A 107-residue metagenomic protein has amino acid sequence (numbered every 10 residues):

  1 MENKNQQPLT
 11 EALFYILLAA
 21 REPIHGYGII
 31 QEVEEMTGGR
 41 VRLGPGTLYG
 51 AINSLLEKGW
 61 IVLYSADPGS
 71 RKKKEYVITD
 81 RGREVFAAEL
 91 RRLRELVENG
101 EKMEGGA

Functional and structural regions predicted by a protein language model:
M1-L9, E89, E98-N99: Intrinsically disordered, low-complexity serine/threonine- and proline-rich regulatory segments
N3-T47: N-terminal helix-turn-helix DNA-binding core of bacterial DNA-binding proteins
L17-L18, Q31, N53, A87 (+1 more regions): A cross-family signal for key residues in well-ordered alpha-helices that form functional helical elements
E35, G39, S54-E57, N99: Conserved amphipathic alpha-helical interaction elements at protein-protein interfaces in regulatory, energy-coupling
L48-Y49, L55: Basic amphipathic alpha-helical segments that dock to polyanions
L56-K72, V77: Beta-hairpin "wing" of winged helix-turn-helix
R71-E89: Basic, amphipathic "hinge/linker" alpha-helix immediately C-terminal to the N-terminal HTH DNA-binding motif
E84-A107: Amphipathic alpha-helical dimerization/coiled-coil segments that flank or bridge DNA-binding/regulatory modules
